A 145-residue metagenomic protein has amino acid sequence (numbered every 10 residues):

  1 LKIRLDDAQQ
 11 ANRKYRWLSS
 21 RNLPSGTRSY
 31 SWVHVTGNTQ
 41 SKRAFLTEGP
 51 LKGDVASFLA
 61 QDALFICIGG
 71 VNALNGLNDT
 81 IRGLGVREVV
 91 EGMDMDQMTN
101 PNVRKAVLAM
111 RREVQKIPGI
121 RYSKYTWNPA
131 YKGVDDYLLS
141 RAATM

Functional and structural regions predicted by a protein language model:
L1-G85: Phosphate-handling DNA/RNA-contact segment within nucleic-acid enzymes
L46, R87-N102, Y125-T126: Acidic beta-strand-to-loop metal/phosphate-binding motif
K52, A73, A106, M110 (+1 more regions): Short phosphate-engaging motifs
L64, E88, R121: Residues at the starts of beta-strands that form the adenosine-phosphate
P101-I117: Short, aromatic/basic amphipathic alpha-helical patches
S123-K132: Acidic carboxylate-rich catalytic motifs and surrounding loops in phosphoryl-/glycosyl-chemistry enzymes
D136-M145: Short, small/acidic-rich helices and loops at N termini and domain boundaries of DNA replication/processing enzymes
